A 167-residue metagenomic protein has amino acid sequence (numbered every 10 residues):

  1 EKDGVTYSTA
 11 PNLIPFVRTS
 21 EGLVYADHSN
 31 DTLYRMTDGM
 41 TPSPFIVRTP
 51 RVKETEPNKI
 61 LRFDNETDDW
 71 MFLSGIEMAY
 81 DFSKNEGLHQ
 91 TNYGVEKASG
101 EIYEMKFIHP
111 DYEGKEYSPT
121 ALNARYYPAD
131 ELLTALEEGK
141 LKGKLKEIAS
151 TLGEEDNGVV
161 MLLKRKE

Functional and structural regions predicted by a protein language model:
E1-G22, K59-F72, K115-T120, R165-K166: Structural signature of eukaryotic scaffold interfaces centered on beta-propeller domains
K2-R18, M36-E54: Surface-exposed beta-loop-beta
E21, A26-L33, T41: Charge-rich, low-complexity N-terminal segments
V24, D81-E86, A149-G153: Short consensus segments that form the blades of beta-propeller domains, in both extracellular/periplasmic
Y25-N30, L73-Y80, Y127-D130, K164: Beta-strand C-termini and the immediately following turn/loop, strongest in propeller blades
N30-R35, E86-G100, L152-K164: Beta-propeller blade signature
P42-E66, H89-L136: Conserved blade-ending motifs and adjacent loop-strand segments that build the rim/top face of beta-propeller domains
P119-E167: Blade-level signature of beta-propeller repeat domains, shared across WD40, Kelch, NHL, RCC1 and BNR/Asp-box propellers
